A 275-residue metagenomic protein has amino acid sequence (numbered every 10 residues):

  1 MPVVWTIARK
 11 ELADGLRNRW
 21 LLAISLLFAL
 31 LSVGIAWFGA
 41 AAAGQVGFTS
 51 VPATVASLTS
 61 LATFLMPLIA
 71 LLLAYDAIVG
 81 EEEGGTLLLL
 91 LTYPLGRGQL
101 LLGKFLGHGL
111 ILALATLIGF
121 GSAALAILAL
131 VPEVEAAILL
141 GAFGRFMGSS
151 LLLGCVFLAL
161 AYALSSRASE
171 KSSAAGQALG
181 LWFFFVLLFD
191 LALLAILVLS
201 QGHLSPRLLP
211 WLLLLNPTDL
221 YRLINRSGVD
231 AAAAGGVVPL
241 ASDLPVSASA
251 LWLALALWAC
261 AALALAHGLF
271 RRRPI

Functional and structural regions predicted by a protein language model:
M1-F28: Aromatic- and glycine-rich beta-strand/loop motifs that create alpha-glucan
S32-W37, G44-F48, P52-T63, G107-A168: Secretory targeting signals
G39-F48, F183, L187-W252, A256-C260 (+1 more regions): Terminal transmembrane helical anchor/hairpin motif
S57-G80, L112: Long, hydrophobic alpha-helical segments
P67-A74, S122, A159-L160, G180 (+3 more regions): Hydrophobic/aromatic residues in alpha-helical transmembrane segments
L71-L91, F105: Transmembrane helix boundary and interhelical loop/hinge segments in multi-pass membrane proteins
L151-V186, A192-G202: A structural motif at transmembrane helix-loop-helix junctions in multipass membrane proteins
